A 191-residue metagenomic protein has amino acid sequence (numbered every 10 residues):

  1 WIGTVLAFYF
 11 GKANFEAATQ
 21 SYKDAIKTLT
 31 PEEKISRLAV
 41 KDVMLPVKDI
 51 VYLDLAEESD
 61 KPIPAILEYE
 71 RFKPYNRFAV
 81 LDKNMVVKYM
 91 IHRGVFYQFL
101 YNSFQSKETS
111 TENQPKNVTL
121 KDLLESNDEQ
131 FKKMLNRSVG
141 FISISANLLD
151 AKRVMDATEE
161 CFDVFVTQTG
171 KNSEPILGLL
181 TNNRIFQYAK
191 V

Functional and structural regions predicted by a protein language model:
W1-L6: Canonical hydrophobic alpha-helical transmembrane segment
F8-L45: Membrane-proximal helical linkers
L29, S106, N182-R184: HAD-like aspartate-dependent phosphatase fold
P31-L123: Membrane-proximal soluble helical/coiled-coil segments that couple transmembrane anchors to catalytic or regulatory
L53-Y75, V80-D82, L100, D122-D128 (+4 more regions): The conserved cystathionine-beta-synthase
V86-M90, N172-L179: Glycine-rich acetyl-CoA-binding "A-motif" of GNAT/NAT acetyltransferases
